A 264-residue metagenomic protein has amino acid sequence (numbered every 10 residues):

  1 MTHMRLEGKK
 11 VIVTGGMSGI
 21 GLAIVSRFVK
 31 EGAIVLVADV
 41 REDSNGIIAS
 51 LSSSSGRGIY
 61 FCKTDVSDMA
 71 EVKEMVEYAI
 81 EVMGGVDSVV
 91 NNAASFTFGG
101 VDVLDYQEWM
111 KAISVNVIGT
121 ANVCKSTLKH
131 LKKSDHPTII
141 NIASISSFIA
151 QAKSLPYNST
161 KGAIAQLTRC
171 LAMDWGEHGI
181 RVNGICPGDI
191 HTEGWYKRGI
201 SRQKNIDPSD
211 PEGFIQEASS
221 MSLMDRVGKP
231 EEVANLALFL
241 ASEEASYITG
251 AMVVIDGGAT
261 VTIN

Functional and structural regions predicted by a protein language model:
T2, I149, A237-L238, T249-N264: Short C-terminal tail/terminal secondary-structure segment of NAD(P)H-dependent dehydrogenase/reductase domains
M17-S18: Conserved glycine-rich cofactor-binding loop
G100-V101, D105-I113, A218: Substrate-binding pocket helix/loop in short-chain dehydrogenase/reductase
C124, T160, T168: Active-site helix of classical SDR
K129, M173-D174, S246: Alpha-helical segment proximal to the catalytic Tyr-Lys
S144: Residue(s) in the substrate-gating loop at a strand-loop-helix junction that position the organic substrate next
G176, R181, I248-G250: Short, small/polar-rich loop/turn modules that mediate ligand/substrate recognition or access, typified
